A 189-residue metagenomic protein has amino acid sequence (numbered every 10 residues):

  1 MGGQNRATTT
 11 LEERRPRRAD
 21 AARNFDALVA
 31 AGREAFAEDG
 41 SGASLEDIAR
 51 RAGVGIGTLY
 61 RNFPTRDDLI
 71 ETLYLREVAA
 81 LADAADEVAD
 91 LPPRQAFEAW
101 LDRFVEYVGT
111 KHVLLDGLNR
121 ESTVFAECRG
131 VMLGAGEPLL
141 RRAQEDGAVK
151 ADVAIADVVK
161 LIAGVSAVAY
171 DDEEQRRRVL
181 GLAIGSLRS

Functional and structural regions predicted by a protein language model:
M1-E12, A99, P138-A148, G164 (+1 more regions): C-terminal peripheral helix-coil segments that are non-catalytic and often amphipathic
M1-G42, E46-R51, D68: Basic, helix-initiating cap at the start of DNA-binding domains
G53-F63: Short hydrophobic/aromatic patch on the recognition helix
F63, I70-E77: Alpha-helical DNA-contacting segments of helix-turn-helix folds
D67-L69, V113: A secondary-structure capping/hinge motif
T72, A82-G109, V124, V131-L133: Hydrophobic alpha-helical connector segments
D90-G117, E145-D152, Y170-E174: Helical hydrophobic small-molecule/effector-binding pocket
D116-V124: Short linear capping/connector segments at secondary-structure termini
